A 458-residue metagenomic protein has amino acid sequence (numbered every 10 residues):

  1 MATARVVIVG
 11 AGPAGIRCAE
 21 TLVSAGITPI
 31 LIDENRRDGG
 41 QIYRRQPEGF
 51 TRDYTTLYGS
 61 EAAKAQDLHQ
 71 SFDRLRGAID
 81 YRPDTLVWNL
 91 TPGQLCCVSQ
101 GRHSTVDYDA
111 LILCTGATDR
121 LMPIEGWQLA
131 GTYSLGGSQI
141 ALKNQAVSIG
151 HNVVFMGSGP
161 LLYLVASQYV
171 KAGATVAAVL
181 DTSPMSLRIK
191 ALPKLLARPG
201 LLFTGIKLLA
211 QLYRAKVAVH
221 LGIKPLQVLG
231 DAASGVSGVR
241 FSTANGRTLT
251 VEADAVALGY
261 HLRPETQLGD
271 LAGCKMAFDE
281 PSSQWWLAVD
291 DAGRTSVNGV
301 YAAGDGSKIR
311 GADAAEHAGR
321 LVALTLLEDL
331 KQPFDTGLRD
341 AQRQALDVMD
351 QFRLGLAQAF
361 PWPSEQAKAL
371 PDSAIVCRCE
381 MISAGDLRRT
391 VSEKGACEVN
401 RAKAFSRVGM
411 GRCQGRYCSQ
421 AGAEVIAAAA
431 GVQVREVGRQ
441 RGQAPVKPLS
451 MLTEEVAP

Functional and structural regions predicted by a protein language model:
A2-S406, M410-R412, R416-V425, A429-P458: Residues forming the flavin
